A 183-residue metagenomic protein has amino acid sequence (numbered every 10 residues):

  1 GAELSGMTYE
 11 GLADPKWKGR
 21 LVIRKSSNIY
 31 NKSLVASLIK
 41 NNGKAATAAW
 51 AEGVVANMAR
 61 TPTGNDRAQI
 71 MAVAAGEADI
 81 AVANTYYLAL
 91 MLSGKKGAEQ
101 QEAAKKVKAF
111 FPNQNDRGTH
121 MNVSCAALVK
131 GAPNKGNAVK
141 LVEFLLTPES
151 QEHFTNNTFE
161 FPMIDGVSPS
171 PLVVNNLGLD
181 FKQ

Functional and structural regions predicted by a protein language model:
G1-E3, G19, S27-N31, Y86-A89 (+3 more regions): Solvent-exposed loop/turn segments at secondary-structure junctions within structured extracellular/periplasmic domains
G1-I23: A conserved helix-loop-strand patch within extracytoplasmic ligand-binding domains of the periplasmic binding
G1-S5, V35-I39, M121-A126: Periplasmic solute-binding protein
E10, A98-H120, V129-G131, G166: Short beta-strand->loop
E10, E52, M71, A75 (+2 more regions): Solvent-exposed, polar/charged alpha-helical surfaces in well-ordered, non-transmembrane soluble domains, broadly
P15-K16, N41, N57, A72 (+5 more regions): Structured segments of extracytoplasmic/periplasmic soluble domains in secreted or envelope-associated proteins
V22-S26, Y30-S33, S37-P112: Ligand-binding pocket segment of bilobal, Venus flytrap-like solute-binding proteins
S124-F181: Mature extracytoplasmic/periplasmic domains
